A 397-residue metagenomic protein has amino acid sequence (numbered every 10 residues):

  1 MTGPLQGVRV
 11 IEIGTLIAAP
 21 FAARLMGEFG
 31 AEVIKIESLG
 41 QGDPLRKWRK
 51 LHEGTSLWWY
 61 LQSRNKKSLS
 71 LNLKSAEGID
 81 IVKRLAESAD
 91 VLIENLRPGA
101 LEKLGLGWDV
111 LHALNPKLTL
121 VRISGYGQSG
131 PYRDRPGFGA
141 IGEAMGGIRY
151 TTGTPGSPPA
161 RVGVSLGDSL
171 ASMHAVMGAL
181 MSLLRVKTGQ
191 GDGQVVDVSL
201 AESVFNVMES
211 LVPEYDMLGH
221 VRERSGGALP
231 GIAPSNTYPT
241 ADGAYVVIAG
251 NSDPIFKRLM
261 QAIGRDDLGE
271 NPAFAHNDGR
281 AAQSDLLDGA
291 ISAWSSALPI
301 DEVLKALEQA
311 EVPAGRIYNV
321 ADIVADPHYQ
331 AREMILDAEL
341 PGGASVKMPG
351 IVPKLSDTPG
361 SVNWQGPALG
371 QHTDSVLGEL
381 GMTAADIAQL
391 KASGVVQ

Functional and structural regions predicted by a protein language model:
M1-G189, A368, D374-Q397: N-terminal helix-loop segment corresponding to the beta1-alpha1 unit of nucleotide/adenylate-binding folds
M1-R9, R222, P239-A241, D322-Q397: Terminal low-complexity tails and localization/encapsulation signals of metabolic enzymes
V33, E308-D322, T383-A388: Short, well-structured beta-strand/strand-turn elements
G40, Y126-G127, L200-F205, D242-A244 (+2 more regions): Glycine-rich beta-alpha junction loops
Q128, G156-S165, K187-V204, E223-P230 (+2 more regions): Conserved Rossmann-fold dehydrogenase catalytic segment
S157-L166, P239-A244, T358: Flexible glycine/proline-enriched surface loops and loop-helix/loop-strand junctions
S172-Q194, N206, S210-L218, M260-R265: Oxidoreductase and adenylate-handling cofactor-binding alpha/beta cores
P234-A310, A314: Aromatic-enriched alpha-helical interface/lid elements that frame and gate functional surfaces
